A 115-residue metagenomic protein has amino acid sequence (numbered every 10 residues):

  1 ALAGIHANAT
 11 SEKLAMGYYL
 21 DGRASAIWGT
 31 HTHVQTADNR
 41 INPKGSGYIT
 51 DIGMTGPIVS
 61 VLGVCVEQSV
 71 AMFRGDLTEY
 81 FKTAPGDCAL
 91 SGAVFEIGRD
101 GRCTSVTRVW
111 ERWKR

Functional and structural regions predicted by a protein language model:
A1-E12: Short acidic, glycine-rich surface-loop motifs adjacent to enzyme active sites
L2, H31, F95: Divalent metal-coordination and catalytic microenvironments
T10-T83: Conserved beta-sheet core of the metallophosphoesterase superfamily
Q68-R115: A short C-terminal boundary segment appended to hydrolase-like catalytic domains
